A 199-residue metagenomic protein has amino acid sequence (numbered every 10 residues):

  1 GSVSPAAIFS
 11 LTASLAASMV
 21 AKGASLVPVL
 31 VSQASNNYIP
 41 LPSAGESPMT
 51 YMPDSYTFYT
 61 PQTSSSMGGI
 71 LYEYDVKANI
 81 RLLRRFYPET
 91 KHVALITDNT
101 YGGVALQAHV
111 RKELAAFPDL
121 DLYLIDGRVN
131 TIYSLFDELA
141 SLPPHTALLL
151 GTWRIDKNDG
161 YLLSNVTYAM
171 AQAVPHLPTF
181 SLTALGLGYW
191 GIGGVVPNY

Functional and structural regions predicted by a protein language model:
G1-Y199: Short hydrophobic alpha-helices and adjacent helix-cap/hinge residues
